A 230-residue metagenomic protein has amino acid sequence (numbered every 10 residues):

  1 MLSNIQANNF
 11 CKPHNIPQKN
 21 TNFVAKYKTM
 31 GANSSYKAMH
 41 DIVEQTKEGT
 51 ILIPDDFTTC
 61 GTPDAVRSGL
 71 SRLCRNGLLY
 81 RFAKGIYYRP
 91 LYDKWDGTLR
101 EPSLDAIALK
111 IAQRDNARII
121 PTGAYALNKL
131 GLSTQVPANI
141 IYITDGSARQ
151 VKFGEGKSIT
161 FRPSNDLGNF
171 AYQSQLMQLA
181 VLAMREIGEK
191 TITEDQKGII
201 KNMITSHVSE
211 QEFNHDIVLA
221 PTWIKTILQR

Functional and structural regions predicted by a protein language model:
M1-M30: Short, intrinsically disordered or compositionally biased N-terminal tails of bacterial proteins
G31-K110: Short beta-edge/loop segments at beta->alpha junctions of small alpha/beta modules that act as binding/recognition
V66, T122-G123, L176: Amphipathic alpha-helical interface surfaces
R75, Y92, Q113, G131-P137: Short helix-capping and hinge/turn segments at secondary-structure transitions, especially at repeat and domain
F82-G85, A117-F153, S158: Short gly/ser-rich loop at a beta-strand->alpha-helix junction or flexible surface loop bordering the NTP-binding
L99-T122, K129: Helix-adjacent hinge/juxtasegments
K110-I111, T122-Y125, L182, E186-K190: Positively charged, aromatic-accented nucleic-acid-binding surfaces
P163-R230: Hydrophobic alpha-helical interaction segments
